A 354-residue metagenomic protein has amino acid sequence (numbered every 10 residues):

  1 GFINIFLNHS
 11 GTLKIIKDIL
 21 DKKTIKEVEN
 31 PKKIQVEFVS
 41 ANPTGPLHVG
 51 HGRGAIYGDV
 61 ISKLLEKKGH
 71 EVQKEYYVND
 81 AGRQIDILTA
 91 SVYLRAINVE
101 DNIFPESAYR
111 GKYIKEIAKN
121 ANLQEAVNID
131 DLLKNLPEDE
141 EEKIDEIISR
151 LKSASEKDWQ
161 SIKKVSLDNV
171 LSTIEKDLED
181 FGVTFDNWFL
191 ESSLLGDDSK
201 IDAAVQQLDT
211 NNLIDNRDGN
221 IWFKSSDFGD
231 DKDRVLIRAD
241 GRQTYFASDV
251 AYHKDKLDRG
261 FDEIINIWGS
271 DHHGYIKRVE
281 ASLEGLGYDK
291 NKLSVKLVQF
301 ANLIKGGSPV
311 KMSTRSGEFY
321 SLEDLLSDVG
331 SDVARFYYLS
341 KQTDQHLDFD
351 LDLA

Functional and structural regions predicted by a protein language model:
G1-A354: NTP-dependent nucleotidyl-transfer catalytic core
